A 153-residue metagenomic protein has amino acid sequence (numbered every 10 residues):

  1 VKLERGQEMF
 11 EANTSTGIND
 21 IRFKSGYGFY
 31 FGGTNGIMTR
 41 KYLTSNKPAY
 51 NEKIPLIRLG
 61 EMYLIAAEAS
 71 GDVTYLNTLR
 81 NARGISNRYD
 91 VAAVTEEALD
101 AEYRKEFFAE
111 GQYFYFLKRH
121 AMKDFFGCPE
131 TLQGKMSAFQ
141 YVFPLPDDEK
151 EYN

Functional and structural regions predicted by a protein language model:
V1-N153: Acidic/polar-rich alpha-helix caps and helix-coil junctions
